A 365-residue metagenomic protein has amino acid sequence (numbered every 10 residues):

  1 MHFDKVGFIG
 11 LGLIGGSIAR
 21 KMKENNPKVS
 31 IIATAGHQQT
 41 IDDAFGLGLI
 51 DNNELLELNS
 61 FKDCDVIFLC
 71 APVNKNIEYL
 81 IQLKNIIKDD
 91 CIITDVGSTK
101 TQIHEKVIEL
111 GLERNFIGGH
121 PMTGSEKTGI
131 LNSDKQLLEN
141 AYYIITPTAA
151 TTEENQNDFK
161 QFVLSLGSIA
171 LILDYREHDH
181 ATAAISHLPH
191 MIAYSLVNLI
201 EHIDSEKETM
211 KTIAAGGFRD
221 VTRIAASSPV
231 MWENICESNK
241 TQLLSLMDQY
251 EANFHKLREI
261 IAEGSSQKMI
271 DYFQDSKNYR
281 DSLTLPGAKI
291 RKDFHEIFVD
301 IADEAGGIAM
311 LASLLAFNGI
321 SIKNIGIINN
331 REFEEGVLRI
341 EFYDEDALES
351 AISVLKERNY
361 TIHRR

Functional and structural regions predicted by a protein language model:
M1-E57, F61: NAD(P)+-binding Rossmann beta1-loop-alpha1 motif at the extreme N-terminus of oxidoreductases
L58-I87, I92: Rossmann-like NAD(P)-binding element
C70-P72, G97, P147: Glycine-rich, N-terminal phosphate-binding loop of Rossmann-like dinucleotide-binding domains
Y79-L131: Rossmann-like NAD(P)(H) cofactor-binding subdomain of soluble oxidoreductases
L137-I224: Internal alpha-helical scaffold of NAD(P)-dependent oxidoreductase catalytic cores
E206-S276: Interdomain hinge/lid region at the active-site interface of Rossmann-like NAD(P)-dependent oxidoreductases
Y279-R365: A conserved regulatory-domain signal marking ACT and ACT-like small-molecule sensing domains and adjacent regulatory
